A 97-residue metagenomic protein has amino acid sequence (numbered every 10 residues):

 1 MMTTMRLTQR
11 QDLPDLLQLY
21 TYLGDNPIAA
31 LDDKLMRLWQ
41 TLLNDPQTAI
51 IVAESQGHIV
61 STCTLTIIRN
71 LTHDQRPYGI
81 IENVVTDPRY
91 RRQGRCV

Functional and structural regions predicted by a protein language model:
T3, G57-T62, G79: Glycine-rich phosphate/pyrophosphate-binding loop shared by adenosine-nucleotide-utilizing enzymes
T4-L16: A short beta-loop-alpha structural element at the N-terminal edge of CoA-dependent acyl/N-acetyltransferase catalytic
T8, V84-T86: Hydrophobic adenine-recognition pocket in adenosine-nucleotide-binding enzymes
Q18-W39: Conserved GNAT-fold acetyl-CoA-binding loop/helix
Q40-V52: A short helix-loop-beta-strand connector motif used in the catalytic cores of GNAT acetyltransferases and, in some
I50-V52, H58-I67, V85: Conserved beta-strand in the GNAT
R69-P77: A short, polar/charged loop-to-alpha-helix boundary motif
D74, D87-V97: Conserved glycine-rich acetyl-CoA-binding loop
